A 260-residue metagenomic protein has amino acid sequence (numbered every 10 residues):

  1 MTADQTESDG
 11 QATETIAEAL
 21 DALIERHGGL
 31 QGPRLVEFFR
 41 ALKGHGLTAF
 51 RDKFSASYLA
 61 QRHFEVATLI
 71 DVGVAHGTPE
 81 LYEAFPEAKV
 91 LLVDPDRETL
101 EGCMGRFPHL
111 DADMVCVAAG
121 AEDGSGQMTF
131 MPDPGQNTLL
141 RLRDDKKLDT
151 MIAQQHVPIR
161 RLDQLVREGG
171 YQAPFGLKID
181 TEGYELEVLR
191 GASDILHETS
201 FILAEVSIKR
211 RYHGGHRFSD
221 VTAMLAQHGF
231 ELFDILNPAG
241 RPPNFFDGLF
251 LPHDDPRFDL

Functional and structural regions predicted by a protein language model:
T2-L260: Phosphate/nucleotide-binding beta-alpha loop and adjacent structural elements of enzyme active sites
